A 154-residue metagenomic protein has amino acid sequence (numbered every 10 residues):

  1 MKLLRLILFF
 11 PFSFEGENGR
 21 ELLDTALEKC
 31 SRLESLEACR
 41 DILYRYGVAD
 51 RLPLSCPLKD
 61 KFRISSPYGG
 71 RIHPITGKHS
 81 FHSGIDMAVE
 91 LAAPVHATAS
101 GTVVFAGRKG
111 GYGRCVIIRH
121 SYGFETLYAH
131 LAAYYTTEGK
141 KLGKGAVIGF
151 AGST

Functional and structural regions predicted by a protein language model:
M1-C30: Cationic-aromatic interfacial patches
G19-R114, K144: Surface-exposed, glycine-biased beta-strand/turn segments
I64, R114-H120, E138-T154: Conserved, short, structured surface segments that act as functional micro-motifs
S65, T102-V104, A132, G149-G152: Conserved positions in beta-strands of structured domains
P67, E90, R119-S121, L131: Generic beta-structure capping elements
G77-S80, I117-L127: Short, basic/aromatic beta-hairpin or loop at an interaction surface
I85, A93, T126, Y134 (+1 more regions): Glycine-centered loop/turn positions within well-structured domains that cap or flank conserved ligand/cofactor-binding
A97, A106, Y122-G145: Short histidine-centered loop motifs in beta-beta connectors
